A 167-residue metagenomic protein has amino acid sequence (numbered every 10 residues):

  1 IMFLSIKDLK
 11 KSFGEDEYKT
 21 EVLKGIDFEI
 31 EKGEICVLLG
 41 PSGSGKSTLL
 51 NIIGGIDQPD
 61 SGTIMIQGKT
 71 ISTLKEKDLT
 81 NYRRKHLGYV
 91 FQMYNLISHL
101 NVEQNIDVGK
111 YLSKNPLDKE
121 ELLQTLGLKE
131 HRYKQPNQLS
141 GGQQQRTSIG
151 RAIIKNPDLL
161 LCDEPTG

Functional and structural regions predicted by a protein language model:
G54: Helix-to-loop junction immediately C-terminal to a conserved catalytic motif
G62-T70, V108: Conserved ABC transporter NBD signature motif
I71-G88: ABC ATPase NBD coupling module
L100-D107: Short coil-to-helix segment of the ABC ATPase nucleotide-binding domain corresponding to the Q-loop/switch region
Q135-Q145: Conserved ABC ATPase signature
I154-D158: A short, proline-enriched helix->beta-strand linker immediately N-terminal to the Walker B motif in ABC-type P-loop
L160-D163: Catalytic Walker B motif of ABC-type/P-loop ATPase nucleotide-binding domains
